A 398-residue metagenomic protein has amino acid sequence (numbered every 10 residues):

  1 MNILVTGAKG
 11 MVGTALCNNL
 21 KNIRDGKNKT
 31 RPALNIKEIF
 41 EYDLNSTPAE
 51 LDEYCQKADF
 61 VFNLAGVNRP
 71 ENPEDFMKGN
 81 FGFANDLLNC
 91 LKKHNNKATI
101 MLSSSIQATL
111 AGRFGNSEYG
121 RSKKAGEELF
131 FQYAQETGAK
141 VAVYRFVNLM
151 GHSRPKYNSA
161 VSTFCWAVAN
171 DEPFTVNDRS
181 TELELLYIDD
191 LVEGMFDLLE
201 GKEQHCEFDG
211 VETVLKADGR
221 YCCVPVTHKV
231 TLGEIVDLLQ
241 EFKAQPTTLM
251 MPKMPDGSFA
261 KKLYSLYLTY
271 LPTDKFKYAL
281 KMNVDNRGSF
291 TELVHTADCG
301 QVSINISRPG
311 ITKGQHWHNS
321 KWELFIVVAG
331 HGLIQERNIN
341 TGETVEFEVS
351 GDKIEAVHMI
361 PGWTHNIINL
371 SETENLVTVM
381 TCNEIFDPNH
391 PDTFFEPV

Functional and structural regions predicted by a protein language model:
M1-G26: N-terminal Rossmann NAD(P)H-binding glycine-rich loop of SDR-like oxidoreductase domains
L44-G82, C90-K93, Q107-F114: NAD(P)H-binding glycine-rich loop region in Rossmannoid oxidoreductase-like domains and their noncatalytic homologs
N85-K124, T137, A142: Conserved Rossmann-fold NAD(P)-dependent oxidoreductase catalytic core, especially the SDR/UDP-sugar
F131-L183, I188-K202: NAD(P)-dependent short-chain dehydrogenase/reductase
D197, G201-M282: Mid/C-terminal beta-alpha module of Rossmann-like enzyme folds, strongest in SDR-family dehydrogenases/epimerases
D274-Q315: A short glycine-rich, His/Asp/Glu-containing loop-to-beta-strand
N338-W363: Short acidic-glycine-tyrosine-enriched beta hairpin
T341-E343, I368-V398: Double-stranded beta-helix
